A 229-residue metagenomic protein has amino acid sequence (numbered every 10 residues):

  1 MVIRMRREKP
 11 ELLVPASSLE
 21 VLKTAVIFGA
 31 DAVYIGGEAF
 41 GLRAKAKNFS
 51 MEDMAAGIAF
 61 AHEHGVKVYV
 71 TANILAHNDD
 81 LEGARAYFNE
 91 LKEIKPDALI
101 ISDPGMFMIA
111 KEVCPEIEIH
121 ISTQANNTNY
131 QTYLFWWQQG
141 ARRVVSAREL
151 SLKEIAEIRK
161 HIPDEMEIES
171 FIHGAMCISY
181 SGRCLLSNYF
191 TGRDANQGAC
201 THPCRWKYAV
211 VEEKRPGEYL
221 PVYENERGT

Functional and structural regions predicted by a protein language model:
V2-N127, E154-T229: Active-site pocket-lining/capping segments in soluble small-molecule metabolic enzymes
R43, R142-S146: The substrate-binding groove and active-site-proximal loops of carbohydrate-active enzymes, especially glycoside
P96, A141-R142: A broad detector of the eukaryotic-type serine/threonine protein kinase catalytic domain
Y130-Q131: Conserved nucleotide-cofactor-binding alpha/beta core module
S146-E149, E154: Catalytic domains of cell-wall/extracellular-matrix polysaccharide-remodeling enzymes, centered on de-N-acetylation
